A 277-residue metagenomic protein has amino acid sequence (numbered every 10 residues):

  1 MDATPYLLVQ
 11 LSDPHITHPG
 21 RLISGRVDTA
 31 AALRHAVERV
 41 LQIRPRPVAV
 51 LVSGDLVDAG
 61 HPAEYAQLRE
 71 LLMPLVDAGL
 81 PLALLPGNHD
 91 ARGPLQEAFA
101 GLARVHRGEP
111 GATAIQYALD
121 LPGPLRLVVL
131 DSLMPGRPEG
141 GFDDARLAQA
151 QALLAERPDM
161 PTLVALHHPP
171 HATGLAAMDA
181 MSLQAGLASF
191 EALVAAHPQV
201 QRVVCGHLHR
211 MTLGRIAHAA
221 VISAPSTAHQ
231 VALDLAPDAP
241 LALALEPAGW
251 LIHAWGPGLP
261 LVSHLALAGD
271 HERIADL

Functional and structural regions predicted by a protein language model:
M1-Q67, A114, T173-A176: N-terminal active-site segment of His-dependent metallophosphoesterases
P5-H18, P124-M134, L163-A165, A219-P225 (+1 more regions): Active-site-proximal beta-strand elements of phosphoester/diester hydrolases
Q10-S12, A49-G54, P81-G87, D131 (+3 more regions): Active-site neighborhood of phospho(di)ester-bond hydrolases with catalytic His/Asp-centered motifs
I16-G20, D58-H61, L84, N88-Q96 (+4 more regions): Active-site environment of divalent metal-dependent phosphoester hydrolases
L22, G141, R157-V204, L208 (+1 more regions): Active-site-proximal segments of metal-dependent phosphoesterases and phosphodiesterases across multiple
P62-E156, G186-F190, A195-Q199, A217 (+2 more regions): Extended active-site neighborhood of metal-dependent phosphoesterases/phosphodiesterases
A224-L235: His/Asp/Glu-enriched short active-site or ligand-binding loop at hydrolase and phosphoryl-transfer sites
W250-L277: A short C-terminal boundary segment appended to hydrolase-like catalytic domains
